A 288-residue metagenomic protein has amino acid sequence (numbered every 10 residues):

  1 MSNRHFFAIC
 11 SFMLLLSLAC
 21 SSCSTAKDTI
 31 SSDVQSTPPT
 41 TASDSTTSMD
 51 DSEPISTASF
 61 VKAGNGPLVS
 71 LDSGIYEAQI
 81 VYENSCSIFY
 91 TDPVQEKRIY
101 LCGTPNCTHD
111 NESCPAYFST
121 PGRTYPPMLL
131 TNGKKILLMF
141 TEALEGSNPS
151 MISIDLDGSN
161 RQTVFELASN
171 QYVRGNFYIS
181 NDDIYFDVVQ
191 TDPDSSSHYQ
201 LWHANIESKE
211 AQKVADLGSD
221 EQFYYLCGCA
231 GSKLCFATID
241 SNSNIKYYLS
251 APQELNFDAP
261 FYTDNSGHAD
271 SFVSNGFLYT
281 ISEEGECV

Functional and structural regions predicted by a protein language model:
M1-C10: Bacterial N-terminal signal peptides that target proteins for export
M13-L16: Residue-level signal for mature regions of secreted extracellular proteins and peptides
L18-S22: C-terminal motif of bacterial Sec signal peptides marking the signal peptidase cleavage site
A26, D33, P38-K62, N84-C114 (+4 more regions): Surface-exposed loop/turn elements that mediate protein-protein interactions on large endomembrane-trafficking
T46-T47, A63-S85: Post-signal-peptide N-terminal segment of Sec-exported extracytoplasmic proteins
S59-L71, N111-L129, N170-N181, S219-G231 (+1 more regions): Repeated scaffold domains used in trafficking and secretory/extracellular systems, primarily beta-propellers
S70, V81-E83, P93, L130-N132 (+8 more regions): Generic beta-strand structural signal
Y76-Y82, L137-F140, Y185-V188, C235-T238 (+1 more regions): Residue position within the beta-strands of beta-propeller blades
